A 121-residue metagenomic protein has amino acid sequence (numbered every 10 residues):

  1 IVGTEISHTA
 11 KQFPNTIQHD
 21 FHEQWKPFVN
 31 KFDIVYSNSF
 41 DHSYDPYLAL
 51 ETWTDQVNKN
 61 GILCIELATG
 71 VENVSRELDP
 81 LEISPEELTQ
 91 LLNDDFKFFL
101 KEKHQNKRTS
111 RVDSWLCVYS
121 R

Functional and structural regions predicted by a protein language model:
I1, Y44, N58-K59, N93: Short conserved AdoMet
I1-Q24: Class I SAM-dependent methyltransferase SAM/SAH-binding core
H22-V35: A short acidic, Gly/Pro-enriched loop at the edge of an enzyme's catalytic core that lines a small-molecule cofactor
D33-P46: A short SAM/SAH-binding and catalytic strip from SAM-dependent methyltransferases
Y47-I62: A short glycine-rich, Lys/Arg-flanked "PGG" loop and its adjoining helix->strand segment in the class I
N60-E72: Conserved beta-strand signature within the Rossmann-like core of class I S-adenosyl-L-methionine
G70, V74-K103: Conserved Class I S-adenosyl-L-methionine
F96-R121: Core SAM-dependent methyltransferase catalytic element
